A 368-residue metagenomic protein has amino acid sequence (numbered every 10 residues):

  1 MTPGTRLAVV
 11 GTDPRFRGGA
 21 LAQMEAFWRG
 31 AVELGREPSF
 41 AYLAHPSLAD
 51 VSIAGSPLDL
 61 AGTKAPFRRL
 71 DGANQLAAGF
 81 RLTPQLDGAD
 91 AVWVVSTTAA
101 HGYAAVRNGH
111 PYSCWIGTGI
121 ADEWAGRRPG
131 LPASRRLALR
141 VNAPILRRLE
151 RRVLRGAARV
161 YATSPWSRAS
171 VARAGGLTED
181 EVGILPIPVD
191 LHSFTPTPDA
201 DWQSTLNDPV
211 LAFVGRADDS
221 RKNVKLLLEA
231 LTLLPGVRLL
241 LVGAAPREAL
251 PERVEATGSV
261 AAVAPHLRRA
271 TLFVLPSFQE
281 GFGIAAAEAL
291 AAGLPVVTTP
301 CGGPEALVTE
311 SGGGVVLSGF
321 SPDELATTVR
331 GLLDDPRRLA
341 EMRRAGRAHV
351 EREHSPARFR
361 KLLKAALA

Functional and structural regions predicted by a protein language model:
A91, V106-R136, Y161: Active-site proximal beta-strand in glycosyltransferases
L137-V160: Membrane-proximal helix-turn-helix segments that form the acceptor-binding/catalytic region of lipid-linked
W166, P188: Carbohydrate-associated surface elements
Q203-K222, L228-T232: Conserved donor-binding/catalytic core segment of Leloir-type glycosyltransferases
F278: Aromatic "clamp/platform" in nucleotide-sugar-dependent glycosyltransferases that forms part of the donor/acceptor
P295-T298: Short hydrophobic beta-strand element within catalytic cores of glycosyltransferases and related nucleotide-activated
E310-S311, V315-D323, G331-P336: Conserved acidic donor-binding segment of nucleotide-sugar-dependent glycosyltransferases
R337-L367: A charged, aromatic-enriched C-terminal amphipathic alpha-helix characteristic of glycosyltransferases across folds
